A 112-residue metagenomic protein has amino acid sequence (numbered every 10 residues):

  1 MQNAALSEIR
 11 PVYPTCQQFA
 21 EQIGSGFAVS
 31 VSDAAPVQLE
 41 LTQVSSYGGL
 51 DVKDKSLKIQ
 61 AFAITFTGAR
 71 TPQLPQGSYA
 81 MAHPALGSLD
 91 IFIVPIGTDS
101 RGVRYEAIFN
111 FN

Functional and structural regions predicted by a protein language model:
M1-N112: Surface-exposed, beta-sheet-biased, low-hydrophobicity segments with strongly acidic/polar composition
